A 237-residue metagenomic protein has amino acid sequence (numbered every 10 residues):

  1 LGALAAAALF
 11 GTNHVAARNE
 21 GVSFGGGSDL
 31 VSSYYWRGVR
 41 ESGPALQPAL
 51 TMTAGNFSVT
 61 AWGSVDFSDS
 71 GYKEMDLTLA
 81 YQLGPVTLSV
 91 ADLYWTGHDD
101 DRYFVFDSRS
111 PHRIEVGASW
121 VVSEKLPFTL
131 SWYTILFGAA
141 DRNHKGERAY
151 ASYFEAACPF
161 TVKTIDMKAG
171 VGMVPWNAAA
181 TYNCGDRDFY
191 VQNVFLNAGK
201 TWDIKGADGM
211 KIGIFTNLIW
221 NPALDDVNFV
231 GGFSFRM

Functional and structural regions predicted by a protein language model:
H14-F67: Short glycine/proline- and aromatic-enriched beta-strand/turn motifs that initiate or cap beta-hairpins
H14-S23, N56, P85, S89 (+4 more regions): Short loop/turn motifs that connect adjacent beta-strands in outer-membrane beta-barrel proteins
V22, S42-L46, G71-M75, S110-I114 (+3 more regions): Residues that define the transmembrane beta-barrel architecture of outer-membrane proteins
G25-V31, T51, T60-S64, A80 (+5 more regions): Transmembrane beta-strands of outer-membrane beta-barrel proteins
V31-R37, F57, W62-S70, L93-R102 (+5 more regions): Sequence/structural signature of outer-membrane beta-barrel proteins
P48-L50, L77-L79, V116-A118, F154-A156 (+2 more regions): Membrane-embedded beta-strands of outer-membrane beta-barrel proteins, especially the hydrophobic/small aromatic
D107-A179: Detector for outer-membrane/organellar transmembrane beta-barrel domains, recognizing the amphipathic beta-strand
C158-F160, L196, W202, D225-M237: Outer-membrane beta-barrel "beta-signal"
